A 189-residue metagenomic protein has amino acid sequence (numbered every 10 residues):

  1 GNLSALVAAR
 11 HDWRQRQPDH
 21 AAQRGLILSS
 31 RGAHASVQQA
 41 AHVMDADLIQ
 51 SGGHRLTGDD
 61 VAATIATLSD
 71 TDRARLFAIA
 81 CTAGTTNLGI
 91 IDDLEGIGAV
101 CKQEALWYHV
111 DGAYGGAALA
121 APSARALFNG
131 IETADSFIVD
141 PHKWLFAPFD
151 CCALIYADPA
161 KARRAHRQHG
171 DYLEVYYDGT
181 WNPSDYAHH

Functional and structural regions predicted by a protein language model:
G1-A21, Q38-A40: Conserved beta-loop-alpha segment that forms the PLP phosphate-binding cup at the N-terminus of a helix
A5-V7, Q38-V43, G89-D93, A118-A124 (+2 more regions): Short acidic, glycine/serine/threonine-rich loops at helix termini
H20-G25, S29-G84, L88-I91, G96 (+1 more regions): PLP-dependent aminotransferase-class I/II
A33, T85, Y114-G116, K143: Active-site-proximal loop/turn and secondary-structure-junction residues that shape catalytic pockets, frequently
T57-D60, G115, A120-V139: Acidic/histidine-rich catalytic neighborhood
D60-V61, I90-P122: Catalytic PLP-binding core of fold-type I/II PLP enzymes
T85, N129-H189: Active-site C-terminal subdomain of aminotransferase-like
